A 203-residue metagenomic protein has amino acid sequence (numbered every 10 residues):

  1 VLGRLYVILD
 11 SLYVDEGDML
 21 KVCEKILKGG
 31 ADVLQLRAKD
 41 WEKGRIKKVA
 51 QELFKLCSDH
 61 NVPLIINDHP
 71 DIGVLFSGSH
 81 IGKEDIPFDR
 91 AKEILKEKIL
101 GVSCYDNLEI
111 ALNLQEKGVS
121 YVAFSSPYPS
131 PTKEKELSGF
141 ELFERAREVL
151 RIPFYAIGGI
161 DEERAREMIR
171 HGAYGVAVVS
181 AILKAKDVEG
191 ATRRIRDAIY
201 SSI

Functional and structural regions predicted by a protein language model:
V1-F88, E93-S120, I152, I160-R166 (+2 more regions): Conserved N-terminal beta1-alpha1 strand-loop-helix module at the mouth
K83-D89, S126-V149: Flexible, gly/pro- and Lys/Arg-enriched active-site loops
S125, G159-I160: Short, loop-centered acidic/histidine patches that primarily coordinate divalent metals
S130, E144, E163-R164, S180: Basic, gly/Ser/Thr/Pro-rich low-complexity segments located predominantly at protein N termini
E144-R147, P153-F154, G159: Catalytic-face loop-and-helix region of soluble metabolic enzyme cores
Y174: Short, glycine/charged-rich "phosphate-handling" switch motifs in NTP-dependent and phosphotransfer domains
